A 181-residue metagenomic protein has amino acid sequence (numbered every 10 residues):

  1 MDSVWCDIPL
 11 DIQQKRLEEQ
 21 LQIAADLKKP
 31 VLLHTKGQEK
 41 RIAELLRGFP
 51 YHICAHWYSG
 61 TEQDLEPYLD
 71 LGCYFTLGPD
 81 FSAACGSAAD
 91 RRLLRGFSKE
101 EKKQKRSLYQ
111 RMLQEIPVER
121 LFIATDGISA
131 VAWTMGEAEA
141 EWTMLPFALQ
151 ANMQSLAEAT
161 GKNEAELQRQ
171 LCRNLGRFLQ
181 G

Functional and structural regions predicted by a protein language model:
M1-E18: Glycine/small-residue-rich loop that forms an oxyanion/phosphate-binding "nest" at active or ligand-binding sites
S3-I8, E62, L69-G181: H/E-rich (His + Asp/Glu) clusters that bind or coordinate divalent metals
Q13, L17-Q20, I42, L149: Aromatic/hydrophobic pocket-lining residues that form the small-molecule binding cavity in soluble enzyme cores
E18-Q22, E66, Q114: Alpha-helical segments flanking ligand/cofactor-binding loops in enzyme cores
A24, H56, L167: Residue-level signal for inorganic ion chemistry
A25-K29, F49-H52, L71-C73, E119-L121: Short, well-ordered coil/turn segments that N-cap beta-strands
L32, C54, A124: Generic enzyme active-site microenvironment
T35-W57, E62-D70, K102-L113: Distinct, well-ordered alpha-helical segments
